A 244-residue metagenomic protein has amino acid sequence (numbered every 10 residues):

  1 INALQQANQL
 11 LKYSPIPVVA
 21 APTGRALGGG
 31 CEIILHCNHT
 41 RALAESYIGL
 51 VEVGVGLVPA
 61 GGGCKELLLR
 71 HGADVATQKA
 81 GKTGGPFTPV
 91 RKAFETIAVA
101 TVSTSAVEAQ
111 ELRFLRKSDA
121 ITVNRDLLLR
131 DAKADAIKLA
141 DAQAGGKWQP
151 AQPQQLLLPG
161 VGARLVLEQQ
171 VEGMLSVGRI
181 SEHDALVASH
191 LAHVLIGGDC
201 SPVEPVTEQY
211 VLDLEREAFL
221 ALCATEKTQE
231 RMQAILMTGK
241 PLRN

Functional and structural regions predicted by a protein language model:
I1-T23, G63-V90: An acidic, glycine-rich surface segment that forms the CoA-thioester-binding/catalytic face of crotonase-fold enzymes
Q5, G28, G61, S103: Glycine-rich phosphate-binding loop at the start of an alpha helix
Q9-V55: Glycine-rich beta-to-alpha active-site loop
I33-H39, A93, Q110-R113: Active-site capping/gating regions of soluble enzymes
N38-A60, R113-L128: Gly/Pro- and small hydrophobic-enriched strand-loop and loop-to-helix capping segments that sit at the rims
V75-T101, S105, E111, K117-D119 (+1 more regions): Intrinsically disordered, low-complexity segments enriched in small/flexible residues
